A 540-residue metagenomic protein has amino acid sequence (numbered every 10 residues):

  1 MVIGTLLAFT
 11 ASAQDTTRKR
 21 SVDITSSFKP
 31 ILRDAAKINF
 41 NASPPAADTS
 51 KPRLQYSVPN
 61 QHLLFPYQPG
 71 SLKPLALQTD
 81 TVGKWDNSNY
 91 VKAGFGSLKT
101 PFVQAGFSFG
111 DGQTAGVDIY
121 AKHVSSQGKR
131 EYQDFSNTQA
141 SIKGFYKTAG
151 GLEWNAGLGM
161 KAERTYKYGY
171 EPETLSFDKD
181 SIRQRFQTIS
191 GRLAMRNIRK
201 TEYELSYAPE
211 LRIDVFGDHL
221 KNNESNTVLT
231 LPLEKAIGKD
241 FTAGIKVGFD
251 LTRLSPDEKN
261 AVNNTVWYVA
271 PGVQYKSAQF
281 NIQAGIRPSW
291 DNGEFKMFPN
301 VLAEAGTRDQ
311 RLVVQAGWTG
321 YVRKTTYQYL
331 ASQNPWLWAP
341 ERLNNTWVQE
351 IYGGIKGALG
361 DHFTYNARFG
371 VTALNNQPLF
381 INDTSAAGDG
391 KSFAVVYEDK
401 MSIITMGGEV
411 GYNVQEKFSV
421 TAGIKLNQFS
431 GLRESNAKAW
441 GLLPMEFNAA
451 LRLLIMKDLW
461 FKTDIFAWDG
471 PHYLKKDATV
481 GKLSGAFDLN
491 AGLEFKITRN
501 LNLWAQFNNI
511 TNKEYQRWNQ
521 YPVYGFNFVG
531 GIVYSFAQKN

Functional and structural regions predicted by a protein language model:
M1-T16, F241, L451, F526 (+1 more regions): Bacterial Sec-dependent N-terminal signal peptides
A13-T81: N-terminal periplasmic/intermembrane-space "pro-region" immediately following the signal or transit peptide
S71-L75, V82-V91, F95-A140: Outer-membrane beta-barrel translocator/receptor signature
T79-D86, D111-T114, T148-W154, R199-L205 (+8 more regions): Short loop/turn motifs that connect adjacent beta-strands in outer-membrane beta-barrel proteins
D86, V91-G94, N281, G285-W290 (+2 more regions): Exposed, low-structure sequence patches enriched in small/polar residues
S108-S126, D240-T252, D257-S289, K417-G423 (+1 more regions): Surface-exposed extracellular loop regions of Gram-negative outer-membrane beta-barrel proteins
S126-Q127, E131-Q133, Q139-S141, N155-E204 (+1 more regions): Flexible loop and strand-edge segments within Gram-negative outer membrane beta-barrel domains
D180-A194, A208-A278: Outer-membrane beta-barrel transmembrane domain signature of Gram-negative proteins, especially the mid-to-C-terminal
